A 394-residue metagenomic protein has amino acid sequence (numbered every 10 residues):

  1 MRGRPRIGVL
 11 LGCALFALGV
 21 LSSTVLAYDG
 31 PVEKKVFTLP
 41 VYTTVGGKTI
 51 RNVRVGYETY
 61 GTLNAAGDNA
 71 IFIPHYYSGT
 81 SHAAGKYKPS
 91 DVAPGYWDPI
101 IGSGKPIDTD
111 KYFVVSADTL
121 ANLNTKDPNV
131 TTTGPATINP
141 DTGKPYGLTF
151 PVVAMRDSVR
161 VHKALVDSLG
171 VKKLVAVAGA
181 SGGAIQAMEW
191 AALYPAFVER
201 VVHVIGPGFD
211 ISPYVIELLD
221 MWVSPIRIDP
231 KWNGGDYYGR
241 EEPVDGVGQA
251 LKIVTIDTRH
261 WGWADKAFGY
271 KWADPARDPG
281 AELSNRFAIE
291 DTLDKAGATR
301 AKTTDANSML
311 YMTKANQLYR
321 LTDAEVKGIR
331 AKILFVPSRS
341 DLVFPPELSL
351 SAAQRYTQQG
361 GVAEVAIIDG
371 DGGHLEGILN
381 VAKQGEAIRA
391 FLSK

Functional and structural regions predicted by a protein language model:
E58-A136: N-terminal cap/lid subdomain of alpha/beta-hydrolase-fold enzymes
G143-P145, T149, R156-V175: Conserved acidic catalytic loop of the alpha/beta-hydrolase fold
K173-V215: Conserved hydrolase catalytic core segment
H203-T299: Alpha/beta-hydrolase-fold enzymes
T292-K295, S308-E325: Active-site nucleophile elbow and catalytic-triad environment of alpha/beta-hydrolase enzymes
I329, F335-P337, D341: Short beta-strand/loop motif that positions the catalytic acidic residue of the alpha/beta-hydrolase fold
L342-L348: Conserved alpha/beta-hydrolase "acid-adjacent" motif
Q359-K394: Catalytic active-site module of serine/aspartate enzymes centered on a nucleophile-bearing elbow/loop
